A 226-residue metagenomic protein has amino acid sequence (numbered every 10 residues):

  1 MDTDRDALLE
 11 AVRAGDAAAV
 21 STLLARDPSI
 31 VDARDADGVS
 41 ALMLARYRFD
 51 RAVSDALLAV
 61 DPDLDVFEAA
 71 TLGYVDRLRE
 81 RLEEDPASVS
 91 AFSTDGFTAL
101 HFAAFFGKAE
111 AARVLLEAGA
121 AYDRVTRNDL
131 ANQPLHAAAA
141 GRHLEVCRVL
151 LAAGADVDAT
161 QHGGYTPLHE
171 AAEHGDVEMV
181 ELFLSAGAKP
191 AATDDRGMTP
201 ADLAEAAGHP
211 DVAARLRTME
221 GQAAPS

Functional and structural regions predicted by a protein language model:
M1-A7, S54-E68, E84, S185-A186 (+2 more regions): Ankyrin-repeat-protein effector appendages
D4, G38, G96, L130-A131 (+2 more regions): Start-of-repeat signature of ankyrin repeats
E10-G15, L44-D50, E68-Y74, F102-K108 (+3 more regions): Ankyrin repeat A-helix N-terminal signature
A17-L24, D50-L58, Y74-L82, K108-L116 (+3 more regions): Ankyrin repeat structural motif
P28-S29, D61-P62, P86-A87, A120 (+3 more regions): Ankyrin-repeat C-terminal turn/loop position
D32, V89-S90, D123-V125, D158 (+1 more regions): Ankyrin-repeat junction/capping positions
D35, S93, T126-N128, Q161 (+1 more regions): Ankyrin repeat boundary/linker residues
V125-G141, E145-A152: Alpha-helical adaptor scaffolds
